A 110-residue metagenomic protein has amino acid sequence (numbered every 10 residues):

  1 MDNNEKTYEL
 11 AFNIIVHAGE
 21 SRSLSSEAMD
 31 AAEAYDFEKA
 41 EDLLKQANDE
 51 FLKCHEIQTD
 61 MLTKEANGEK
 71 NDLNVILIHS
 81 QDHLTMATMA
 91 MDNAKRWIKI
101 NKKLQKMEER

Functional and structural regions predicted by a protein language model:
M1-R110: Terminal alpha-helical segments
